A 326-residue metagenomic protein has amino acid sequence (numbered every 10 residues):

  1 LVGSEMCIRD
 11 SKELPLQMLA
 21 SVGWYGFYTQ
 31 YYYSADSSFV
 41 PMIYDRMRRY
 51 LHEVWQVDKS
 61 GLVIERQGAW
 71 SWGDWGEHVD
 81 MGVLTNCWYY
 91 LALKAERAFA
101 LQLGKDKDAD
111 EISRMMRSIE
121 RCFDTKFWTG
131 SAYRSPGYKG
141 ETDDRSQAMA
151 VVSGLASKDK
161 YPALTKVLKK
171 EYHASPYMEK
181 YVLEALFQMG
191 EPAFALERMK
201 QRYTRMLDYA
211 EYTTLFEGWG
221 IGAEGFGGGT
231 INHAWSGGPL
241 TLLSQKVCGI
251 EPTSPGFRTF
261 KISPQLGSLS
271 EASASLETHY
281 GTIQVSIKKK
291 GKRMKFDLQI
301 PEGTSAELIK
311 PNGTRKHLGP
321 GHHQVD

Functional and structural regions predicted by a protein language model:
L1-I8: Short, small-residue-biased leader/transition segments that mark boundaries at the very start of proteins
S11-P15: Conserved, well-structured interaction surfaces
T29-Q30, E96: Alpha-helical transmembrane segments of multipass membrane proteins
I43-H52: Carboxylate/His-rich catalytic cores and anion/metal-binding grooves
W55-W72, E77-G227: Catalytic cores of carbohydrate-active enzymes
R121, A193, E197-D326: Non-catalytic C-terminal accessory modules of carbohydrate-active enzymes
